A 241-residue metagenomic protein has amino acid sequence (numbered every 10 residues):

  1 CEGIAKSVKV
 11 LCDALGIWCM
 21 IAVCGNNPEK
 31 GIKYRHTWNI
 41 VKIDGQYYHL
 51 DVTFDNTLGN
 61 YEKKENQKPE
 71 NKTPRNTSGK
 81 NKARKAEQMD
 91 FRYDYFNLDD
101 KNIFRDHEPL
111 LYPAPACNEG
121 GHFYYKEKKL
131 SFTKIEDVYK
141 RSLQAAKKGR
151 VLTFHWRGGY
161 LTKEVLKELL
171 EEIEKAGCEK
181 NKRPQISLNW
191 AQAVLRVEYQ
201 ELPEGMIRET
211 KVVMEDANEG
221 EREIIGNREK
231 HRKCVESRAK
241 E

Functional and structural regions predicted by a protein language model:
E2-L98: Hydrophobic/aromatic-rich core segments of domains that either
Q67-S78, A83-E241: N-terminal accessory/pre-domain segments preceding catalytic cores
